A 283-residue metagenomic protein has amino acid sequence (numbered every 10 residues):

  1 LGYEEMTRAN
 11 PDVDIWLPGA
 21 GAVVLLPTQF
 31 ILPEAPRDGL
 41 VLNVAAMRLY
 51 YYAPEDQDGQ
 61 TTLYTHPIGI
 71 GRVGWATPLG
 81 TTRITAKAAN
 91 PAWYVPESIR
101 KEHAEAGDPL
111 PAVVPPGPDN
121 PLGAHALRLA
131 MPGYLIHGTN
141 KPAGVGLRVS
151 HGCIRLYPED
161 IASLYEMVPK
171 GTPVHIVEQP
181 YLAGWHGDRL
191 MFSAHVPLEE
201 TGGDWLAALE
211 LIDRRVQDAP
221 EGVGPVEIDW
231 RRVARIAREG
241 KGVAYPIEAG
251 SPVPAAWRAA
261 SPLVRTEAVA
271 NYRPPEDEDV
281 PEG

Functional and structural regions predicted by a protein language model:
L1-Y3, P142-G152: Short, basic/aromatic beta-hairpin or loop at an interaction surface
G2-G39, P180: Extracellular LysM carbohydrate-binding repeats and other cell-envelope/extracellular binding modules
F30-P142, E166, A194, E200-E282: Gly/Pro-biased beta-strand-loop elements
H151-Y165: Short beta-strand-centered segments at strand-helix junctions
A162-W205: N-terminal targeting pre-sequences for secretion and organelle import
